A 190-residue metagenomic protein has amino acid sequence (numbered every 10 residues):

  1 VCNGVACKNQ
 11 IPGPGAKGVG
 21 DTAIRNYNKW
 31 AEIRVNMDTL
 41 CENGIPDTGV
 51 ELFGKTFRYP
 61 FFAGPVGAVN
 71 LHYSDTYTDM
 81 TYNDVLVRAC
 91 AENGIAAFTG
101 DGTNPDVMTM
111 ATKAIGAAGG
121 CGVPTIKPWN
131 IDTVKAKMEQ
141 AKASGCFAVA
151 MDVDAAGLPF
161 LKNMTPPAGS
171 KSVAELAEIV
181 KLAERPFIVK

Functional and structural regions predicted by a protein language model:
V1-F57: An N-cap/entry alpha-helix motif that binds or orients negatively charged groups
G15, D75, T99-G102, I126-K127 (+2 more regions): Glycine- and other small-residue-rich loops at beta-strand/loop junctions that grip anionic moieties
L52-T103: Active-site cofactor/substrate anionic-group-binding motifs, chiefly glycine- and Lys/Arg-rich phosphate-binding loops
L52-T56, E92, T109-A118, M138-G145: Acidic (Asp/Glu)-rich catalytic clusters
F61-G64, I95-G100, G120-I126, V149 (+1 more regions): Hydrophobic faces of well-ordered beta-strands that scaffold small-molecule active sites in alpha/beta enzyme cores
V66-A68, G102, K127-W129, D154-A156: Active-site beta-loop-alpha junctions enriched in small/polar residues
V87-R88, A117, W129-K190: Alpha/beta enzyme core
D106-D132: Long, hydrophobic, well-ordered secondary-structure blocks that form the structural core and pocket-lining surfaces
